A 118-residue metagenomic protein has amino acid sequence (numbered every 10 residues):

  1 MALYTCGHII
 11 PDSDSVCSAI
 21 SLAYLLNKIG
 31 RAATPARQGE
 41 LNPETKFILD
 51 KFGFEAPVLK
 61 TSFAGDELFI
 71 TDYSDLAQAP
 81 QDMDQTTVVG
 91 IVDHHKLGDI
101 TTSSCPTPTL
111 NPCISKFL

Functional and structural regions predicted by a protein language model:
M1-L118: Replace "Mg2+/Mn2+-dependent" with "divalent metal-dependent
